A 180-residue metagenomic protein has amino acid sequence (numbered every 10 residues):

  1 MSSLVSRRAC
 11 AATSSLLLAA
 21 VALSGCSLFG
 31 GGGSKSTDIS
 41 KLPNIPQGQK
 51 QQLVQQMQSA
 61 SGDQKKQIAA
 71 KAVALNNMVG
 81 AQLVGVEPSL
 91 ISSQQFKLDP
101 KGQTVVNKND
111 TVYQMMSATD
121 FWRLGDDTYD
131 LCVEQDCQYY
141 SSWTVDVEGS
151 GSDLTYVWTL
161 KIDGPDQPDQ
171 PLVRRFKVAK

Functional and structural regions predicted by a protein language model:
S2-L16: Bacterial N-terminal signal peptides that target proteins for export
S24-G25: C-terminal motif of bacterial Sec signal peptides marking the signal peptidase cleavage site
F29-S117, D130-K180: Lipid interaction determinants
R123-T128: Long, charged/polar, surface-exposed segments that mediate recognition or autoinhibition
